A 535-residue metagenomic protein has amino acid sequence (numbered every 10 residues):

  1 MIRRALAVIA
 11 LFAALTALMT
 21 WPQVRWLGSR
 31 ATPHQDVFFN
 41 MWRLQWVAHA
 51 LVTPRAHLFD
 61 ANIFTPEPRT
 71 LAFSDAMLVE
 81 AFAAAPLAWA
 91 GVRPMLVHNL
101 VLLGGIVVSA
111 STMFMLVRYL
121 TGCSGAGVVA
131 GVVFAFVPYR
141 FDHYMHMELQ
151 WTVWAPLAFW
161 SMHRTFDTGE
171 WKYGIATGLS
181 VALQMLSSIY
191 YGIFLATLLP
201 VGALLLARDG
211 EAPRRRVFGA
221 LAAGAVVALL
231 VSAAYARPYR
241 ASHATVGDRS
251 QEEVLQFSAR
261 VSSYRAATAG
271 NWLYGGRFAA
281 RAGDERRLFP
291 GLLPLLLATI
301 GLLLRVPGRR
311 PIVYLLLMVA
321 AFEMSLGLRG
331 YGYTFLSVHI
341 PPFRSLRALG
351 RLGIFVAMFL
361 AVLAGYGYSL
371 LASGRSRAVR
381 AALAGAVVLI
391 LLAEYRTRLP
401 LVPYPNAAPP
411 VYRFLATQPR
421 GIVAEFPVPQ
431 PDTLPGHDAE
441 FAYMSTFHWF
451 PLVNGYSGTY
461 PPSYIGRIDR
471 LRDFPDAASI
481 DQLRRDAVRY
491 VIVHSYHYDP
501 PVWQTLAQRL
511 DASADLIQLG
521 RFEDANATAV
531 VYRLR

Functional and structural regions predicted by a protein language model:
M1-W21, G219-V226, L303, R309-Y314 (+1 more regions): Start-transfer (signal-anchor) and selected internal transmembrane alpha helices of multi-pass inner/ER membrane
A7-Q35, W42, W46-H49, G224-A241 (+1 more regions): Transmembrane signal-anchor helices characteristic of membrane glycosylation enzymes that use polyprenol
F12, V101-L120, S124-R208, G224 (+2 more regions): Membrane-embedded helix bundles of polyisoprenyl
T16-S109, V137-T152, L255-A282, L328-Y333 (+1 more regions): Membrane-interface coil-to-helix junctions
D75-A83, Q256-L315, L349-A361, S479-D481 (+1 more regions): Alpha-helical transmembrane segments at the extracellular/periplasmic loop-to-helix junctions of multi-pass membrane
D142-L149, G276-L288, L317-F359, G520-A529: Membrane-helix boundary/interfacial segments in multi-pass membrane proteins
D209-L221, A298-T334, G374-V379: Membrane-interface helix-loop-helix junctions at transmembrane boundaries of multi-pass membrane enzymes, predominantly
S250-E252, F257, A386-R535: Extracytoplasmic
